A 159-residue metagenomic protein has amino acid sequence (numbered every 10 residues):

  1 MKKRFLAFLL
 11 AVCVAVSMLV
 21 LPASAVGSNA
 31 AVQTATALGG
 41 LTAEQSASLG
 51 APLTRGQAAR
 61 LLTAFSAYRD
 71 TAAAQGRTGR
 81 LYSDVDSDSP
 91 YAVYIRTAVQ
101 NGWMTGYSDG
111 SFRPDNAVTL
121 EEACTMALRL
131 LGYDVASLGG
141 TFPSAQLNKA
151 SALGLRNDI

Functional and structural regions predicted by a protein language model:
K2-V93, Q100-I159: Feature responds to low-complexity, polar/acidic, surface-exposed segments characteristic of secreted/exported proteins
